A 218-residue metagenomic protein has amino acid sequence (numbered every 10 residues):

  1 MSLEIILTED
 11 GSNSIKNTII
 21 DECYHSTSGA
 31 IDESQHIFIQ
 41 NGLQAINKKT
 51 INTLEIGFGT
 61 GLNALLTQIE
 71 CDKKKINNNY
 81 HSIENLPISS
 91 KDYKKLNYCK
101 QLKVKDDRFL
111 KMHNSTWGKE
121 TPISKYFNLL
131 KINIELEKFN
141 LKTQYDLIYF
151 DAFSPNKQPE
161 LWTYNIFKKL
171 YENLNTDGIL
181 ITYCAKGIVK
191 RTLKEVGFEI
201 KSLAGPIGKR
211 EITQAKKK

Functional and structural regions predicted by a protein language model:
M1-I51, I69-Y98, L102: Rossmann-like AdoMet
G57-G59, E84: Conserved S-adenosyl-L-methionine
G61-L65, P87: Glycine-rich SAM-binding Motif I of class I
D92-K142: S-adenosyl-L-methionine
L147-Y149, T176-C184: Conserved beta-strand signature within the Rossmann-like core of class I S-adenosyl-L-methionine
E160-T176: A short glycine-rich, Lys/Arg-flanked "PGG" loop and its adjoining helix->strand segment in the class I
V196-K218: Core SAM-dependent methyltransferase catalytic element
